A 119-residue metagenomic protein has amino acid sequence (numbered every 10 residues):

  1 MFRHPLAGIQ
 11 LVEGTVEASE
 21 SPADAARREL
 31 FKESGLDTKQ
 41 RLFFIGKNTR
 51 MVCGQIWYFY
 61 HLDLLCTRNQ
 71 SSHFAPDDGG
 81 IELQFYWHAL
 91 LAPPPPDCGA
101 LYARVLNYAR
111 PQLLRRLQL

Functional and structural regions predicted by a protein language model:
M1-V12: N-terminal strand-loop-strand
F2, I45, H88: Hydrophobic residues at beta-strand termini and immediately following loops that shape nucleotide-binding pockets
A7, Q40, I56-Y58: A generic structural signal for short beta-strands and their flanking turns/coil linkers
A7-I9, P76-L119: Nudix hydrolase/Nudix homology domain
L11, Q55-W57, G80: Short connector loops at helix/strand junctions that flank enzyme active sites, especially segments positioning acidic
L11-F44: The catalytic Nudix box helix
E13-G14, N48, P93: Conserved short-loop catalytic and cofactor-binding motifs
T49-F74, Y86-L91, V105-Q112: Active-site-adjacent beta-strand/loop module that shapes the phosphate/pyrophosphate-binding cleft
